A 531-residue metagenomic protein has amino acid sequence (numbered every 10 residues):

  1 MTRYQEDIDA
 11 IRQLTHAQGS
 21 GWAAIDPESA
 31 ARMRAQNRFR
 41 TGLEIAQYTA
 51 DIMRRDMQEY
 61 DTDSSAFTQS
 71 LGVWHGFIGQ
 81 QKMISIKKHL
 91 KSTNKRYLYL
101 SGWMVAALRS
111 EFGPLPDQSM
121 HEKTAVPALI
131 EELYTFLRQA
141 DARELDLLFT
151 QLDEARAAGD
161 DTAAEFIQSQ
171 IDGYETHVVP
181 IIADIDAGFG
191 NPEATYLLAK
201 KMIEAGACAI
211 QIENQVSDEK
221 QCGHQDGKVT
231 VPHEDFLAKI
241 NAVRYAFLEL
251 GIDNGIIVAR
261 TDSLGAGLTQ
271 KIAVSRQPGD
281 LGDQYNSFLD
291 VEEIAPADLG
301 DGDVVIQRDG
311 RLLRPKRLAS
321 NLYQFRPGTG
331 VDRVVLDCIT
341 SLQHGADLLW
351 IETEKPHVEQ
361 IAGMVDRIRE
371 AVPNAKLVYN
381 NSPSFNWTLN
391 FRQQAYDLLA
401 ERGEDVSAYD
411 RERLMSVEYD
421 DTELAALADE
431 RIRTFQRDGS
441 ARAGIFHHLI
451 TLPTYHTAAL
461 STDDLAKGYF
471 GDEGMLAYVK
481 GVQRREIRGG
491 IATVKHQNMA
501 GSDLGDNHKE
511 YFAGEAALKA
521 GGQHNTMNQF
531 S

Functional and structural regions predicted by a protein language model:
T2-L449, S502-S531: Alpha/beta enzyme core
R433-A466, E473-K509: Substrate-binding cleft of secreted/luminal carbohydrate-active enzymes
